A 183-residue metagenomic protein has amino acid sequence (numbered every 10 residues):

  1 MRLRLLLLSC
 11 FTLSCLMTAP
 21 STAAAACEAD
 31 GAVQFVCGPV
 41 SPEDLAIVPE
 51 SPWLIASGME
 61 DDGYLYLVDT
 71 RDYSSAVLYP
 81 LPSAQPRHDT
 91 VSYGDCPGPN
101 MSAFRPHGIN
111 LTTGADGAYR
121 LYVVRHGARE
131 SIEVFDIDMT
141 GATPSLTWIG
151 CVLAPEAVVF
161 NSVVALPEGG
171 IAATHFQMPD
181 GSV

Functional and structural regions predicted by a protein language model:
A24-S41, L146: A short helix->beta-strand "capping" segment at the edge of beta-propeller domains
Q34-Y64: Beta-strand-rich domains and repeat architectures in extracellular enzymes and scaffolds, especially beta-propellers
F35-G38, Y79-L81, P99-M101, C151-E156: Surface loop/turn motifs at the tips and blade-to-blade linkers of beta-strand repeat domains
S41, D61, R105, A128 (+1 more regions): Beta-rich catalytic cores
V48-S51, T112-G117, A165-E168: Residue-level detector of Asp-centered blade-edge/turn motifs that repeat once per structural unit in beta-propeller
A56-D62, V123-V124, A173-V183: Short, conserved, GDST-rich strand-edge loop motifs in beta-rich repeat architectures
V68-Y73, F135-P144: Short loop/turn segments immediately following beta-strands, especially the blade-tip and inter-blade linker loops
T70-T113: Blade-loop segments of beta-propeller domains
